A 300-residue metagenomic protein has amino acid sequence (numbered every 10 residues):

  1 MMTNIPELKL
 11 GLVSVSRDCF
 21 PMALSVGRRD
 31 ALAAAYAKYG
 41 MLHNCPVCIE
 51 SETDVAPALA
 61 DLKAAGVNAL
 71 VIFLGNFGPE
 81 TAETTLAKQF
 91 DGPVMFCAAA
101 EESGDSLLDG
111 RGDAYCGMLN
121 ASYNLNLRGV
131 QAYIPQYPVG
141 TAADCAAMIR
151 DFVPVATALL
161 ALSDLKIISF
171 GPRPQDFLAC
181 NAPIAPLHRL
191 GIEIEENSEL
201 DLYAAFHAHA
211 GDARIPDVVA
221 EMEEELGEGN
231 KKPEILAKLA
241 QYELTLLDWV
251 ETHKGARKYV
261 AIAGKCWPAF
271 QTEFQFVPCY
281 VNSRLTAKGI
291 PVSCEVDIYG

Functional and structural regions predicted by a protein language model:
M1-G300: An N-terminal assembly and electron-transfer interface module characteristic of large anaerobic redox and radical
